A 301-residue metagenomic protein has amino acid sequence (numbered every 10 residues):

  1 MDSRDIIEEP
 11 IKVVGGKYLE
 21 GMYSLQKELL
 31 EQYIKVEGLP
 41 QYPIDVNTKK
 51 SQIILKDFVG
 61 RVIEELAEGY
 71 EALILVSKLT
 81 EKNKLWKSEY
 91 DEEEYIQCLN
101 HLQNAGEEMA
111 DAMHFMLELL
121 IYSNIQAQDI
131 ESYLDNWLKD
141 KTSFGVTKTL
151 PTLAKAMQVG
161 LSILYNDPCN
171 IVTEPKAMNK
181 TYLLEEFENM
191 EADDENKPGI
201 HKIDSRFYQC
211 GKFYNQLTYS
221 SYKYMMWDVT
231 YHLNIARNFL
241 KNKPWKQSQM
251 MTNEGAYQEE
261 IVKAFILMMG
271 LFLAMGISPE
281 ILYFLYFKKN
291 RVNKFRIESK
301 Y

Functional and structural regions predicted by a protein language model:
M1-Y301: Flexible "arm" and connector segments at domain edges
